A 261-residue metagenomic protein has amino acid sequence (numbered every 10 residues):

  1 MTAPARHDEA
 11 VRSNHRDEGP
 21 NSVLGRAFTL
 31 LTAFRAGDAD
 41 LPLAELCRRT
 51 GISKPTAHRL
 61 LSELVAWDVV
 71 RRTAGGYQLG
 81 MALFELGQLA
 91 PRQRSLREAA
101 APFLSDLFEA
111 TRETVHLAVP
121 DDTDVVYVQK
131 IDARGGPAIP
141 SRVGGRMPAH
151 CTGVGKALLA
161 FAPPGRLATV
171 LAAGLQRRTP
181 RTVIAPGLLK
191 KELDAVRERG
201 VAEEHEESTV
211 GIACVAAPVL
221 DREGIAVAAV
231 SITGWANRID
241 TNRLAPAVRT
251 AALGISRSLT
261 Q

Functional and structural regions predicted by a protein language model:
T2-A5, G136-S208: Short, solvent-exposed recognition segments
T2-Q93, R97, S256-Q261: N-terminal helix-turn-helix
P20-L24, G76, G80, Q93 (+9 more regions): Short, structured helix-loop boundary elements
R26, L30-A33, E63-A66, A82 (+4 more regions): Residue-level recognition of specific faces of alpha-helices
R35, G155, L159, P163 (+1 more regions): Short amphipathic alpha-helical signal-transduction/dimerization elements
V69-R72, L117, V219: A structural signal for short hydrophobic beta-strand segments in well-ordered beta-sheet cores
Q78-A173: Amphipathic alpha-helical effector-binding/dimerization core of metabolite-sensing transcriptional regulators
T182-G254: Extended hydrophobic
